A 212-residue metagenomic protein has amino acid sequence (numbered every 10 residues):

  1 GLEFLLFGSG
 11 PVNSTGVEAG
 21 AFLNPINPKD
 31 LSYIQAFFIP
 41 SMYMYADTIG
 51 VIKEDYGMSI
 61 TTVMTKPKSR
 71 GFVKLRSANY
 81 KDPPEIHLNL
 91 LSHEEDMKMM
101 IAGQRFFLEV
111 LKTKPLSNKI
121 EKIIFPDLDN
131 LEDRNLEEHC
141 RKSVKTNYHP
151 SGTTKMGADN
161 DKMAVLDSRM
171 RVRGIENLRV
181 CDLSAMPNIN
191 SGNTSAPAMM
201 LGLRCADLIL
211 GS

Functional and structural regions predicted by a protein language model:
L2-P197, C205-S212: FAD-dependent oxidoreductase catalytic-site/capping-region signature
